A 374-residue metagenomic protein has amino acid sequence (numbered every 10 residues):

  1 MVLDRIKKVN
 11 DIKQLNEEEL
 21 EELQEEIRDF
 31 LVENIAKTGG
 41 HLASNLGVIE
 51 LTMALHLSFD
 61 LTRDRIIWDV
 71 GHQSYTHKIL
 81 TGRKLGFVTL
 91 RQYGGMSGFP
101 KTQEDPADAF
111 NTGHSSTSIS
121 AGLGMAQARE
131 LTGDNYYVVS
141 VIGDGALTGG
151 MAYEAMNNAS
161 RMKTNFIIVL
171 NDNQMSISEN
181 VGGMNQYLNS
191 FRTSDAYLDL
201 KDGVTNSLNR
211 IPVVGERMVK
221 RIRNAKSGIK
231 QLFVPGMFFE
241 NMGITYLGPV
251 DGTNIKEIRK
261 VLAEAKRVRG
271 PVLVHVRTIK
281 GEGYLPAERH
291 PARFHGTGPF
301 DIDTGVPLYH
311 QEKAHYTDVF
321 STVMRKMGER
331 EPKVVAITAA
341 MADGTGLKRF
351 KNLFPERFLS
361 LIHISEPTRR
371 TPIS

Functional and structural regions predicted by a protein language model:
M1-I79, E240, D251-R259, H275-V276: N-terminal amphipathic, basic-rich helices that act as targeting or association modules
E19, Q24-L31, G40-V48, F233 (+2 more regions): Cofactor-pocket helix-loop regions in the catalytic cores of large enzyme subunits
H41-M162, Y316, M327, P332-A339 (+1 more regions): Cofactor-binding active-site loop characterized by glycine-rich and histidine/acidic residues
V70-Y75, I142-T148, L170-S176, T253 (+3 more regions): Acidic, glycine-rich active-site loops and adjacent beta-strand->loop/helix elements that engage anionic groups
T76-G82, L147-M156, S178-G183, N189 (+4 more regions): Short acidic, glycine/serine/threonine-rich loops at helix termini
G86-M96, R161-N173, A196-D199, L359: A glycine-rich helix N-cap at a beta->alpha junction
Q174-F320: Long, well-ordered, tryptophan-enriched scaffold segments
I362-S374: Single conserved hydrophobic/aromatic residue that forms the stacking wall/gate of nucleotide- or nucleobase-binding
